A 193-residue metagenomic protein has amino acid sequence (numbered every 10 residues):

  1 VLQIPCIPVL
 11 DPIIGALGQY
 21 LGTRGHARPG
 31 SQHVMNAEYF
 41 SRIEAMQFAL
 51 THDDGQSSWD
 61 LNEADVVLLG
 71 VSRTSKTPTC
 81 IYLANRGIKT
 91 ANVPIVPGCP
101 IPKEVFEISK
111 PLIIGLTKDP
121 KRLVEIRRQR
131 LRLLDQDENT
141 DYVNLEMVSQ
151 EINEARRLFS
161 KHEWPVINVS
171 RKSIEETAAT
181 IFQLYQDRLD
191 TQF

Functional and structural regions predicted by a protein language model:
L2-R42, R122-I126, R130: Long, charge-dense
I7, A91-V93, L112-L116, P165-I167: Hydrophobic/aromatic beta-strand patches that form the interior of the parallel beta-sheet core in alpha/beta enzyme
Y20, K110-Q150: A glycine- and Lys/Arg-enriched "phosphate-lid" helix/loop adjacent to the NTP-binding pocket of small-molecule kinases
I43-Q56, Q136-T177: Small-molecule kinase domains that catalyze NTP-dependent phosphoryl transfer to phosphate-bearing small molecules
I43-T90: Internal active-site segments that recognize and position negatively charged phosphoryl groups and nucleotide moieties
T90-I101: Short beta-strand-centered segment that lines the nucleotide-binding/catalytic pocket of NTP-utilizing
Y185-F193: Short, charged, intrinsically disordered terminal tails
